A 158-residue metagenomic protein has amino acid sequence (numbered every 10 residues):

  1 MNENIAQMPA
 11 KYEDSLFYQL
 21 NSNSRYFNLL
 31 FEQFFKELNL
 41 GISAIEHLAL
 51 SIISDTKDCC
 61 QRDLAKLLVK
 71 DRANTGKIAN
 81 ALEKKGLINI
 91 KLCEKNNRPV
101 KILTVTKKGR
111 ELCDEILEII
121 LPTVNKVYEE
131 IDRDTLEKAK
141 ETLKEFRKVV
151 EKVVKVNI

Functional and structural regions predicted by a protein language model:
M1-L38, L87: N-terminal leader segment of winged-helix/HTH proteins
M1-P9, R133-I158: C-terminal regulatory/oligomerization modules of transcriptional regulators
N2-N4, N80-E141: Charged, amphipathic alpha-helical coiled-coil/dimerization segments
Y12, L16, I45-E46, K108 (+1 more regions): N-terminal positioning helix adjacent to the helix-turn-helix/winged-helix DNA-binding module
L20-N23, F27-L30, F34, L68 (+3 more regions): Alpha-helical linker/hinge and terminal dimerization helices associated with HTH transcriptional regulators
R25, L29-N74, N96: N-terminal helix-turn-helix DNA-binding core of bacterial DNA-binding proteins
A73-A81: Short amphipathic alpha-helical interaction segments
